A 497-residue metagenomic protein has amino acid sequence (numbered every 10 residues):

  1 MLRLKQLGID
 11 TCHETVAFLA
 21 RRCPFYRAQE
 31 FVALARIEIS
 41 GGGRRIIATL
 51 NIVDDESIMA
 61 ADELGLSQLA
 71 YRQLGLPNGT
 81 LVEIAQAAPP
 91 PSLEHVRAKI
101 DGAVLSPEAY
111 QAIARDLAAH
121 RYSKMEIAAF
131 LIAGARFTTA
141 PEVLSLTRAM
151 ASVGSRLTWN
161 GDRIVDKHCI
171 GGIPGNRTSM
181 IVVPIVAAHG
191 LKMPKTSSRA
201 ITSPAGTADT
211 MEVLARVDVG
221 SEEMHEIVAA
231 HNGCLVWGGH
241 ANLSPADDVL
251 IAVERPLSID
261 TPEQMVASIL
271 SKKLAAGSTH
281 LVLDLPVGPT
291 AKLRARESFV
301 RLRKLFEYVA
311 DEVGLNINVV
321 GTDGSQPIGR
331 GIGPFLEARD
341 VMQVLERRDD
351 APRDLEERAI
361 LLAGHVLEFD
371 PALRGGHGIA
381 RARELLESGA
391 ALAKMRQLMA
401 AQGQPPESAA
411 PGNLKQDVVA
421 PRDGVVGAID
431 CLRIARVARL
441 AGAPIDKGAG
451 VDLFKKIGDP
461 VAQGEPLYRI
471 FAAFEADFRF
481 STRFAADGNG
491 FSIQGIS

Functional and structural regions predicted by a protein language model:
M1-D101: Long, compositionally biased stretches
H13, V104-P107, A112, L117 (+3 more regions): Well-ordered secondary-structure scaffolds
A87-P174, V213-L214, K394-L398: Acidic, glycine/proline-rich low-complexity segments that act as flexible tails and inter-domain linkers
L131-A135, K167-H168, T207-T210, P245-R255 (+2 more regions): Active-site-proximal beta-alpha loop/turn segments in soluble metabolic enzymes
R163-A187, L191-S203: Glycine/serine-rich anion-binding loops at beta->alpha junctions that coordinate negatively charged ligand groups
M180-K192, K272-G277, V313, F369: Alpha-helix C-terminal capping segments
T210-C234, K304-A310, G314: A glycine-rich helix N-cap at a beta->alpha junction
H231-H280: Phosphate/diphosphate-binding glycine-rich loops and adjacent basic-rich segments that engage nucleotide
